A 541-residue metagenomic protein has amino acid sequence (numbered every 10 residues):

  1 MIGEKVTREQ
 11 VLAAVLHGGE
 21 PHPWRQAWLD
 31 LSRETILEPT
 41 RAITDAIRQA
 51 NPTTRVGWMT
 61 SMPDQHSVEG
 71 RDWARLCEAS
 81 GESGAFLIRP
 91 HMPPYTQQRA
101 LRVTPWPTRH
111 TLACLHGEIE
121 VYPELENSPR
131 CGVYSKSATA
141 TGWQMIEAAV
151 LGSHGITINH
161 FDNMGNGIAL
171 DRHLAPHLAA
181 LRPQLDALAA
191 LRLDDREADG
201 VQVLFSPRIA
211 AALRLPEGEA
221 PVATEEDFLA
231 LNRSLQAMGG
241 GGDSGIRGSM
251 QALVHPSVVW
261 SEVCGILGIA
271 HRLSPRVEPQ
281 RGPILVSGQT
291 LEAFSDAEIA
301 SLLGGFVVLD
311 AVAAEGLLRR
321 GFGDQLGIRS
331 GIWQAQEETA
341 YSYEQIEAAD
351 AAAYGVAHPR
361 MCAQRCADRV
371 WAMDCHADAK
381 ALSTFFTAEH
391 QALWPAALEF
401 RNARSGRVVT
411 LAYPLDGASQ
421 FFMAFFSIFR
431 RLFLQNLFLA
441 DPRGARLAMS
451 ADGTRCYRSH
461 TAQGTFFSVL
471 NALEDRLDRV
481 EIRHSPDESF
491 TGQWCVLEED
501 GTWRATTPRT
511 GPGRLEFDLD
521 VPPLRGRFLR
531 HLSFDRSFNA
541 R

Functional and structural regions predicted by a protein language model:
M1-R102: Polysaccharide-binding and catalytic clefts of secreted carbohydrate-active enzymes
V15-R25, P107-A138, G167: Active-site clefts of carbohydrate-active enzymes
E38-V56, C114-I119, L151-S153, W260-R272 (+1 more regions): A structural motif corresponding to the C-terminal end of an alpha-helix and its immediate exit/capping segment
I47, A148, V201: Conserved, mostly hydrophobic/aromatic
V56-W58, G84-P90, I119-L125, H154-N159: Hydrophobic faces of well-ordered beta-strands that scaffold small-molecule active sites in alpha/beta enzyme cores
M92, L125-D171: Substrate-binding cleft of secreted/luminal carbohydrate-active enzymes
M145, S153, H160-G165, A169-P283: Aromatic-Pro/Gly-enriched surface loop or interdomain linker that acts as a lid/target-recognition segment
H255, S261, G265-I266, A270-R541: A conserved amphipathic helix/loop scaffold that creates a polar/acidic microenvironment used either to coordinate
